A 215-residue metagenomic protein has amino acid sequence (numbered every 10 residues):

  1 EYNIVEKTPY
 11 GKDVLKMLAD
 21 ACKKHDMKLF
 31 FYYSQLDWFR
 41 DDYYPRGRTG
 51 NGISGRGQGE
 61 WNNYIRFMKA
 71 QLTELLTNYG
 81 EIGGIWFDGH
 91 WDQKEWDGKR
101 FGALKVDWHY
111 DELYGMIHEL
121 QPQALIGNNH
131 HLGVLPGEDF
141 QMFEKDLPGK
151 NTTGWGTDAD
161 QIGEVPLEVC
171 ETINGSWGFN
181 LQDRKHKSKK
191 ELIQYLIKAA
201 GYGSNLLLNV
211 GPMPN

Functional and structural regions predicted by a protein language model:
E1-N215: Mature catalytic domains of secreted/periplasmic carbohydrate-active enzymes
